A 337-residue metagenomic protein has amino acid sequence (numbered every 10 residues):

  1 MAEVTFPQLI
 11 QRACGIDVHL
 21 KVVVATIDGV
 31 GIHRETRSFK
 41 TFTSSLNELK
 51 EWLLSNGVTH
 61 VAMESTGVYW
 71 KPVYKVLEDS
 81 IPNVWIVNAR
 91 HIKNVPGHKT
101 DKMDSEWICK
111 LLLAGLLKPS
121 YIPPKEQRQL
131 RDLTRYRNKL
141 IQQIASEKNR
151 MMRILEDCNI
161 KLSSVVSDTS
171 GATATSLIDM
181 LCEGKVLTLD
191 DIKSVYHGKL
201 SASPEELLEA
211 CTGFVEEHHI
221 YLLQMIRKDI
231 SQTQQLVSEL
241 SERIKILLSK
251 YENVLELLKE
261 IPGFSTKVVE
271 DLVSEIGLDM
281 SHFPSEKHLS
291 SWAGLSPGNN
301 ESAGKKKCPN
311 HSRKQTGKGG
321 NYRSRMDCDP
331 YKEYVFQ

Functional and structural regions predicted by a protein language model:
M1-Q337: A detector of single, family-specific signature residues that are central to catalytic or substrate-handling motifs
